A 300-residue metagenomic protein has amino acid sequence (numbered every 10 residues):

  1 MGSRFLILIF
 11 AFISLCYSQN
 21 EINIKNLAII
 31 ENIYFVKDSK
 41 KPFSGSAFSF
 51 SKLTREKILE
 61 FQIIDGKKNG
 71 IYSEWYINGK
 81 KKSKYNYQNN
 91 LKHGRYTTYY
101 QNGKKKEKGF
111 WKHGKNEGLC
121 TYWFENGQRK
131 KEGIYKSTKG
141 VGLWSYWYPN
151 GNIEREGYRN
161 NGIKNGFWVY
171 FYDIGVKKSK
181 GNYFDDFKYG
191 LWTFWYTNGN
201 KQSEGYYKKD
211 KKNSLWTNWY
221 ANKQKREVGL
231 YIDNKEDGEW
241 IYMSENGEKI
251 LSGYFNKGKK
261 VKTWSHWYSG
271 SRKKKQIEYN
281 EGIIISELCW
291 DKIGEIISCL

Functional and structural regions predicted by a protein language model:
M1-G2: N-terminal secretory signal peptides that target proteins for export/translocation
F5-S14: Sec-dependent N-terminal signal peptides
L15-L300: Glycine/tyrosine- and acidic-biased, solvent-exposed loop/turn segments at the edges of beta-strands
